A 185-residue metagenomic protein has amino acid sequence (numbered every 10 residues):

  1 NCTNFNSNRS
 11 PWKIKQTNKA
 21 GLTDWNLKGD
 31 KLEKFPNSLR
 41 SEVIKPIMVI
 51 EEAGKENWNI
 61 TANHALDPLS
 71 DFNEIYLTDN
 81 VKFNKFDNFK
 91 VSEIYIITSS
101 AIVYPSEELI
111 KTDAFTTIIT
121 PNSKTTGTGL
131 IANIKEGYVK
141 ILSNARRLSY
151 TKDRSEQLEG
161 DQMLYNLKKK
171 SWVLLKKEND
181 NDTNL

Functional and structural regions predicted by a protein language model:
N1-L185: Mature-chain termini and adjacent capping regions
